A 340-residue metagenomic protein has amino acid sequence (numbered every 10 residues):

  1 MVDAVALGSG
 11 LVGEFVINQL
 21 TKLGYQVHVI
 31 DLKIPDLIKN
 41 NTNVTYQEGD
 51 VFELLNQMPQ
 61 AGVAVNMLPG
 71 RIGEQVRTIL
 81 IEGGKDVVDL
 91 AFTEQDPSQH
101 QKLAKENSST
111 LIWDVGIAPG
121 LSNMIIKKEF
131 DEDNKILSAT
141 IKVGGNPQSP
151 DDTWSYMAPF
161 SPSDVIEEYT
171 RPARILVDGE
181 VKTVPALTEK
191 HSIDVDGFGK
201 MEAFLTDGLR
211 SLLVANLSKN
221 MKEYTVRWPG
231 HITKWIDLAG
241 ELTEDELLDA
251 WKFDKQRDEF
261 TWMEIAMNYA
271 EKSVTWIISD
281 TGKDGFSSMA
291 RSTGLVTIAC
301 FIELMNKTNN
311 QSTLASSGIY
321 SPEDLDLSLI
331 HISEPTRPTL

Functional and structural regions predicted by a protein language model:
A4-G8: Conserved N-terminal Rossmann-fold NAD(P)-binding element of oxidoreductases
V12: Hydrophobic/small residue at the entry helix of a nucleotide-binding pocket
V27-I38: NAD(P)-binding Rossmann-fold cofactor-contacting core
G62-M67, V87-D89: N-terminal Rossmann-like NAD(P) cofactor-binding module of classical short-chain dehydrogenase/reductase
I79-P97: ADP-ribose/adenylate-binding Rossmann-like module
A91-L111: Rossmann-fold NAD(P)-binding glycine/threonine-rich loop
E132-S333: C-terminal catalytic/substrate-binding lobe primarily of soluble NAD(P)-dependent oxidoreductases
I332-L340: A short, hydrophobic C-terminal helix/tail in secreted or cell-surface proteins
